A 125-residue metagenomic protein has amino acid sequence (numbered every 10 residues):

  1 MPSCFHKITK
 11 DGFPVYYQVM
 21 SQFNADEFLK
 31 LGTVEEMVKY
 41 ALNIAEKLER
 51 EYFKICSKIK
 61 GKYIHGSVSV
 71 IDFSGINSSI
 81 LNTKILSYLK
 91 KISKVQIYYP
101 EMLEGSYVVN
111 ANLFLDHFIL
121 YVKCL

Functional and structural regions predicted by a protein language model:
M1-E101, G105, H117-L125: SEC14/CRAL-TRIO lipid-binding/transfer domains and related phosphoinositide-recognition modules that form deep
N110-H117: Short, conserved secondary-structure transition motifs
